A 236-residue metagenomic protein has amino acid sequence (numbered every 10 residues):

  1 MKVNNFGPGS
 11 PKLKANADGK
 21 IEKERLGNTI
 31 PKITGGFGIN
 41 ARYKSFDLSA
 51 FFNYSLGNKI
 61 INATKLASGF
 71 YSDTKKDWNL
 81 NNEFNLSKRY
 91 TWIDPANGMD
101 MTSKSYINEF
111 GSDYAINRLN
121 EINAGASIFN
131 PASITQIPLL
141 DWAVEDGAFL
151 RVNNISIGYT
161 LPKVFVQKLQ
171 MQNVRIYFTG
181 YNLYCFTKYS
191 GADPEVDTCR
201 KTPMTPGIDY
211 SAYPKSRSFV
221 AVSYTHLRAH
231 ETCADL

Functional and structural regions predicted by a protein language model:
M1-I30, D47-A143, E195-T202: Surface-exposed, extracytoplasmic segments of Gram-negative outer-membrane nutrient-acquisition systems
I30-G35, Y54-L56, L150-N153, R217: Transmembrane beta-barrel architecture of outer-membrane proteins
A41, A50-Y54, W78, I176-N182: Transmembrane beta-barrel strands of outer-membrane/channel proteins
A41-S45, P214: A generic beta-sheet turn/junction motif
S45-L48, V164-F165: Repeated loop/turn-to-beta-strand initiation elements of outer-membrane beta-barrel proteins
K104-R228: Membrane-interface anchoring segments and C-terminal beta-barrel signals
H226-L236: Single conserved hydrophobic/aromatic residue that forms the stacking wall/gate of nucleotide- or nucleobase-binding
